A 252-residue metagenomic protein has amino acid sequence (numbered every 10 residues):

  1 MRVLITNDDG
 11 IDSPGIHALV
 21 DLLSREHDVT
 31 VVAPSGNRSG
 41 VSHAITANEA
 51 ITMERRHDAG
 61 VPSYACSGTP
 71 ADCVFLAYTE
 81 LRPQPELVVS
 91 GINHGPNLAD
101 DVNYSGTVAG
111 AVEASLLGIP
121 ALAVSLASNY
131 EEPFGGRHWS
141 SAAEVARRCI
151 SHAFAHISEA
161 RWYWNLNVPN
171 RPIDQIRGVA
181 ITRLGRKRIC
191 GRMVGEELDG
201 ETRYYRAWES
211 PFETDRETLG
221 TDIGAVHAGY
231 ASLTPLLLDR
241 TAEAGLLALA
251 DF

Functional and structural regions predicted by a protein language model:
V3, P14-Q84: A cross-family phosphate/adenosyl-ligand binding-site feature
T6, V32-P34, S90-N93, A123-S125 (+2 more regions): Short beta-strand segments
D9, N37, T69-P70, N93-P96 (+2 more regions): Short glycine-rich anion-binding loops that position phosphate/pyrophosphate groups of nucleotides and phosphorylated
A77-R82, A109-P120: Alpha-helix C-terminal capping segments
P96-S105: Glycine/threonine-rich flexible loop motifs
S115-H138: Glycine-rich phosphate/pyrophosphate-binding loops and their adjacent beta-strand/loop elements at enzyme active sites
R137-F252: Electrostatically charged, flexible surface regions
